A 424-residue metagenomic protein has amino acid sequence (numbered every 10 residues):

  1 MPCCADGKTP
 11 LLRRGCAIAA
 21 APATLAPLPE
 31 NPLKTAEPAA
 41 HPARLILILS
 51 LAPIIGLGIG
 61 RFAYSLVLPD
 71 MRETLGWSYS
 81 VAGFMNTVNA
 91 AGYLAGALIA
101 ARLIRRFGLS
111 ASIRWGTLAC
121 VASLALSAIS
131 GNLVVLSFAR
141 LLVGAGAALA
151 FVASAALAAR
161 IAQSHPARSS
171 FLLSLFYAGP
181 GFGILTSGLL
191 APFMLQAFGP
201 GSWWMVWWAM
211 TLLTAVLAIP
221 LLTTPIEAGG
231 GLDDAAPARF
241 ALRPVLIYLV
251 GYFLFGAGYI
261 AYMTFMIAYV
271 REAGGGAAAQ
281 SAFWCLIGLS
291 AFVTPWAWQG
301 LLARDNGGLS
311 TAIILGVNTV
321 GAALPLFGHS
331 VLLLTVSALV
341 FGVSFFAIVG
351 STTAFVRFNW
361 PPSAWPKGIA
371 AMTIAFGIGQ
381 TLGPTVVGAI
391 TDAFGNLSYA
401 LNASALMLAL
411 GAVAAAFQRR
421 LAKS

Functional and structural regions predicted by a protein language model:
Y64-S65, P244-C285, L289-F292: Extracytoplasmic gate region of multi-pass secondary transporters
G76, G108, I129-V134, F327-H329: Helix-breaking motifs and short loop linkers at transmembrane-helix boundaries and internal kinks in secondary membrane
G96-G108, T294-N306, D392: Helix-to-loop junctions at the C-terminal end of transmembrane segments in multipass secondary transporters
S123, V134-L142, L332-V340: Paired small-residue
L133, R168-T223: Helix-loop-helix hairpin linking two adjacent transmembrane segments in secondary transporters
A139-A178: Cytoplasmic helix-loop-helix junction between adjacent transmembrane helices in 12-TM secondary transporters
N306-F355: C-terminal transmembrane helical hairpin of 12-TM major facilitator-type secondary transporters
N359-N396: A late C-terminal transmembrane helix in Major Facilitator Superfamily
